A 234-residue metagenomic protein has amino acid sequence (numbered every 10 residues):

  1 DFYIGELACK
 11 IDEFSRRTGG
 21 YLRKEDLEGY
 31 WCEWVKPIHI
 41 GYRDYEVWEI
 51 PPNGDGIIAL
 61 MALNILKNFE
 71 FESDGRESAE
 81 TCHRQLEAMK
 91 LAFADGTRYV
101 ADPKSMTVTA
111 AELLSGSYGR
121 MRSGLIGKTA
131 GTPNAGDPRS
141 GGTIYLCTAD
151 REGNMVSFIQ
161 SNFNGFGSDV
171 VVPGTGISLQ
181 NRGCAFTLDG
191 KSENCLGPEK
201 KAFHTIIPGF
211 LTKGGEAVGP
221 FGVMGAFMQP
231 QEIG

Functional and structural regions predicted by a protein language model:
D1-I4, C9, V223-G234: Alpha-helical support elements that line or immediately flank enzyme active sites and cofactor-binding pockets
D1-P52, E112, S123-P138, T148-D150: Accessory "access/gating" subregions that flank catalytic or transport cores
Y21-R23, N154-G219, F227: Active-site rim segments in enzyme catalytic domains, especially the processed small/beta chain of N-terminal
W34, S140-T143, H204-I206: Short, small/polar residue-rich loop motifs at catalytic or cofactor-binding pockets
W48-G56, I144-C147, I159-V170, G222-P230: Glycine-rich phosphate/pyrophosphate-binding beta-alpha loops
G56-E72, L211-G219, A226-G234: M16/insulysin-pitrilysin zinc metalloprotease superfamily fold
N68-N162, T175, R182: Internal maturation/activation junctions in enzymes
